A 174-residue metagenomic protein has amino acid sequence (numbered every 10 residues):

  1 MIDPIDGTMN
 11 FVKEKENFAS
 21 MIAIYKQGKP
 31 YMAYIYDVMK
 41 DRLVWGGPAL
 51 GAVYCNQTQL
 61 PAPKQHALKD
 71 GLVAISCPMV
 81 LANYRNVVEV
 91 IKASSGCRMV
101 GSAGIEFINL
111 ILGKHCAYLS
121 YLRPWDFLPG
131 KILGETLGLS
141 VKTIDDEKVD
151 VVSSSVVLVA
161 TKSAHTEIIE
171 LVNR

Functional and structural regions predicted by a protein language model:
M1-Q27, Y34: Flexible, acidic active-site loops/lids enriched in D/E/S/T/G that coordinate Mg2+ and/or position polar
D3-D6, D37, E106, C116 (+1 more regions): Acidic active-site catalytic centers that drive phospho-/nucleotidyl reactions and related ester hydrolyses
G7, Y36, S102, L122 (+1 more regions): Proline- and acidic/polar-enriched loop/turn elements at helix boundaries
G7-T8, V73, L110, G134: Buried hydrophobic positions in well-ordered alpha/beta secondary-structure cores of metabolic enzymes
E16, A82-N83, D126: Residue-level preference for nonpolar/small residues embedded in alpha-helices
M21-I108, S154-R174: Acidic beta-strand-loop-alpha-helix segment within the catalytic core of divalent metal-dependent phosphate-processing
V88-I91, I108-R174: Oxyanion/phosphate-interacting regions
